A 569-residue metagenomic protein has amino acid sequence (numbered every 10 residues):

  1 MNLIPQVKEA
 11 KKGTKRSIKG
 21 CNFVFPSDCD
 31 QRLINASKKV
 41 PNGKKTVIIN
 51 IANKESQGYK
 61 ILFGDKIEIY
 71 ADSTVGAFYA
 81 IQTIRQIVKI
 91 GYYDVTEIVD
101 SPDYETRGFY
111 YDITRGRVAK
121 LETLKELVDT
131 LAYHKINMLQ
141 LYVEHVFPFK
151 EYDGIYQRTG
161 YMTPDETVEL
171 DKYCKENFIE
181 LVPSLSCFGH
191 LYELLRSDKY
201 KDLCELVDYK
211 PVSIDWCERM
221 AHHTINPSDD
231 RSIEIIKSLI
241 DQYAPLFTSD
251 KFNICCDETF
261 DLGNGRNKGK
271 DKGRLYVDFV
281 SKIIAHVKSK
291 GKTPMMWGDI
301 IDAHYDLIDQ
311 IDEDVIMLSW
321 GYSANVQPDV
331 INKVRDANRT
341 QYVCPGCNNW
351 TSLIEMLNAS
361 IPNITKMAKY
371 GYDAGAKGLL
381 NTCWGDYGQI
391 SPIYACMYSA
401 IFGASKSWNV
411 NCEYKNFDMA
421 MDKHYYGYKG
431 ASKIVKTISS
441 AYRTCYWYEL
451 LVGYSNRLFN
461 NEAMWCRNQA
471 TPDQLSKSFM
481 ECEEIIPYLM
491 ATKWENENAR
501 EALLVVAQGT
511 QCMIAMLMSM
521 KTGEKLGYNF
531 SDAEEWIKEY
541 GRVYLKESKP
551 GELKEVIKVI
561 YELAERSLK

Functional and structural regions predicted by a protein language model:
M1-G20, V24-A36, V40-P41, E169-K172 (+4 more regions): Substrate-binding groove of N-acetylhexosamine-processing glycoside hydrolases
N2-K12, K54-L275, K282, H286-K290 (+4 more regions): Feature activates predominantly on carbohydrate-active enzymes
G43-A52: A short, hydrophobic beta-strand-centered structural micro-motif
I51, V143, C383: Short secondary-structure boundary segments
